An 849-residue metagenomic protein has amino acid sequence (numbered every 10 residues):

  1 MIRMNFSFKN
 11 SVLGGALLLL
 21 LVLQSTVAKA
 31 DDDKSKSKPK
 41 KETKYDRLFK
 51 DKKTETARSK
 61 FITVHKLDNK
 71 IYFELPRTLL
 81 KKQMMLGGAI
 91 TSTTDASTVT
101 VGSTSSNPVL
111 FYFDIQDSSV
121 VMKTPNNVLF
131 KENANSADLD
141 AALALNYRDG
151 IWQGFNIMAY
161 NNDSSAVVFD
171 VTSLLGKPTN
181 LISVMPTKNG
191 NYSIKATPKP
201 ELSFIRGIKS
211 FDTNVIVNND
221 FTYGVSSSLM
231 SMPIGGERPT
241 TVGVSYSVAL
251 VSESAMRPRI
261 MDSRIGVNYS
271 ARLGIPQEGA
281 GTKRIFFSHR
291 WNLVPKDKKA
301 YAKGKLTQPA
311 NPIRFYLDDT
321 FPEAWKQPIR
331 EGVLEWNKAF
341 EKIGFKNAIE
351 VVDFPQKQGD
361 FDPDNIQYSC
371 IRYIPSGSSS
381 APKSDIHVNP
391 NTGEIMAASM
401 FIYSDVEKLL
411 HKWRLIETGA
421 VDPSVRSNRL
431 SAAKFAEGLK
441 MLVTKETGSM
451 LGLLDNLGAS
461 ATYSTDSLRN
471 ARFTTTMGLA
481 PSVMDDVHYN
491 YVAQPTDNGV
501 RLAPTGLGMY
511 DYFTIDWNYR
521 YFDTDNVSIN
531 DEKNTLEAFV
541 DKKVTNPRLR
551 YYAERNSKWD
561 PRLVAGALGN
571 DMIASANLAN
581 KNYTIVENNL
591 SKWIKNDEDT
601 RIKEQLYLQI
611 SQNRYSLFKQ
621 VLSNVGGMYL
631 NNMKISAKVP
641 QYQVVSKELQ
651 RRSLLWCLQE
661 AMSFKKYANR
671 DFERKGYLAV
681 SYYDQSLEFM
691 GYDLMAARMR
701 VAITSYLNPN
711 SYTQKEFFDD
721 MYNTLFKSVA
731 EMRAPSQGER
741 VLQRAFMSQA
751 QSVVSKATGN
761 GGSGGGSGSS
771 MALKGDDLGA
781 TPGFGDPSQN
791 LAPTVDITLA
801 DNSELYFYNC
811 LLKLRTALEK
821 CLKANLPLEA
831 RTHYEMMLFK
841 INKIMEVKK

Functional and structural regions predicted by a protein language model:
I2-G15: Bacterial N-terminal signal peptides that target proteins for export
G14-Q24: Bacterial N-terminal signal peptides
A28-A30: Boundary at the C-terminal end of the N-terminal hydrophobic targeting segment
D33-F321, A339, I343, F354-E407 (+6 more regions): Auxiliary tRNA-acceptor-end handling modules of aminoacyl-tRNA synthetases
L80, A324-A348: Zn2+-dependent metallopeptidase catalytic core
L334-F345, T444, G448-S449, Y489 (+1 more regions): Sec-exported extracytoplasmic/periplasmic mature domains
D353-I374, E437-Q494: The catalytic-center signature of Zn2+-dependent metalloproteases
A459-K849: Conserved catalytic/binding loops enriched for acidic/polar residues
